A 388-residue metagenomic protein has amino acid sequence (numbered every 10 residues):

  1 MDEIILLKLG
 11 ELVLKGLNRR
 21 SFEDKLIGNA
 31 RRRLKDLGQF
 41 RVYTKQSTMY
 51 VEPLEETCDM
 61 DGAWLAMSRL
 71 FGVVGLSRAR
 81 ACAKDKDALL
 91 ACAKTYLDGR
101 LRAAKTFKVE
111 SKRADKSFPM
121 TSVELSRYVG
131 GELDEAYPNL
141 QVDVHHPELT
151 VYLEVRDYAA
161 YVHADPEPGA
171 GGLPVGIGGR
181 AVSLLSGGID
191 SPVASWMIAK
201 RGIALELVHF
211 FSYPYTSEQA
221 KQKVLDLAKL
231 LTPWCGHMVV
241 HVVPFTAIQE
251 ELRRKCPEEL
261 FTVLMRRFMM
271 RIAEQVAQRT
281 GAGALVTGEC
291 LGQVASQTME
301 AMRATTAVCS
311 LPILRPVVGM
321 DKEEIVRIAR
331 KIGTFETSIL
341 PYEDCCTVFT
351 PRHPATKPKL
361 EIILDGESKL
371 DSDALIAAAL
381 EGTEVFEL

Functional and structural regions predicted by a protein language model:
M1-V182, P192-M238, R279, A307 (+2 more regions): RNA-binding accessory domains that recognize and position tRNA/RNA substrates
G10, H163-D165, V208-F210, V243-T246 (+4 more regions): Generic beta-strand/beta-sheet core signal
Y128-L133, P166-G178, F245, Q249-E250 (+2 more regions): Active-site adenylate/phosphate-handling loop in enzymes that bind or generate adenylated species
G188: Conserved G/P- and acidic residue-centered "switch" motifs that form tight phosphate/ATP-binding loops in soluble
A228-R254, Y342-C345: A conserved beta-strand->alpha-helix junction
G333-P341: A short alpha-helix-loop-beta-strand transition element characteristic of N-terminal alpha/beta dinucleotide-binding
L340-L388: The feature marks non-catalytic terminal segments
